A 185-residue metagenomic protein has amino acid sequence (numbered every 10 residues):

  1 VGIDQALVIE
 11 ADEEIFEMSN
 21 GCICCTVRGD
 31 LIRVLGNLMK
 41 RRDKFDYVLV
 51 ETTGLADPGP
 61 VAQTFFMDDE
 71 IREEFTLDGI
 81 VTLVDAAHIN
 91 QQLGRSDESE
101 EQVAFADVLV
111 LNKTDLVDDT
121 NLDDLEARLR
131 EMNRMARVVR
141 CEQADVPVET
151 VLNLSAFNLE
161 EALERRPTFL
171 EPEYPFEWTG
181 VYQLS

Functional and structural regions predicted by a protein language model:
V1-Q92, D97: Nucleotide-state-sensitive switch-loop elements of NTP-binding domains
D12, F45, A106, N133-A136: Short, well-ordered alpha-helix to beta-strand connector turns
D12-E14, G36, D69, S99-V103 (+2 more regions): Short, low-complexity, polar/charged sequence segments that are solvent-exposed and flexible
D30, V34, P60-T64, E98 (+2 more regions): Alpha-helical scaffold elements adjacent to nucleotide-binding pockets in ATP/GTP-utilizing enzyme cores
T52, N112-K113: Short glycine-centered, acidic/aromatic-flanked micro-motifs in structured strand/loop junctions that mark active-site
V61-T64, A87-H88, A106, S155-A156 (+1 more regions): Alpha-helix boundary/capping detector
G79, D107-V108: Well-ordered beta-strand positions
E101, V108, T114-S185: C-terminal accessory "lid"/substrate-recognition subdomains
